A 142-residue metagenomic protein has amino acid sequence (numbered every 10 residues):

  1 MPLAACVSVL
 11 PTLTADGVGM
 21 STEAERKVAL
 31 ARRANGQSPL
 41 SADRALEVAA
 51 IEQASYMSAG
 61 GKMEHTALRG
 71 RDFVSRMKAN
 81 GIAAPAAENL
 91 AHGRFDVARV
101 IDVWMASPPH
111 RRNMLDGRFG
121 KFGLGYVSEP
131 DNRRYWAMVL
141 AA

Functional and structural regions predicted by a protein language model:
P11-A15: Mature, structured domains enriched in cysteine- and short glycine motifs
D16-V74: Short, well-ordered surface patches within globular domains
D72-A142: A well-ordered secondary-structure block
